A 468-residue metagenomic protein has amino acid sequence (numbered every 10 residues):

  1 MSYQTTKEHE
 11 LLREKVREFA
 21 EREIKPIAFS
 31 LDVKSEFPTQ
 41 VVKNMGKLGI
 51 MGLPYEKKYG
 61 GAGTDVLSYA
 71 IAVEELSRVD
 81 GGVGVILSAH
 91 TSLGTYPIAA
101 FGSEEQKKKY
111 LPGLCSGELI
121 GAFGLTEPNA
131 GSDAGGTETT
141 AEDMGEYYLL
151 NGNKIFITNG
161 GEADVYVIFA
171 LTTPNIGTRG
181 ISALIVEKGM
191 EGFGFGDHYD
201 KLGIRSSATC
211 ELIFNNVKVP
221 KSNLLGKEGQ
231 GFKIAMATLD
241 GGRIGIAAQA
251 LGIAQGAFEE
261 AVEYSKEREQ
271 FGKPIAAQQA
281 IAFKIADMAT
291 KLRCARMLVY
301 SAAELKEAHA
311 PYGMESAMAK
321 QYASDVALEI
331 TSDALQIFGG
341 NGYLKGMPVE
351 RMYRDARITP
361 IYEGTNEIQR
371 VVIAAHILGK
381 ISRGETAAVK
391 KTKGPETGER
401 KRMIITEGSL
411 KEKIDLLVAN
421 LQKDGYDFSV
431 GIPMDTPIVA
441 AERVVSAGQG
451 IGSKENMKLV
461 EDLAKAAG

Functional and structural regions predicted by a protein language model:
M1-A89, F101-Q106, G113-E118, D133-A134 (+4 more regions): Alpha-helical interface subdomain recognition
G49, A387-G468: N-terminal glycine-rich FAD/FM-binding segment characteristic of electron-transfer flavoproteins
H90, L114, G131-A134, E142-D143 (+8 more regions): Solvent-exposed alpha-helices and their adjacent loops that cap or buttress functional pockets in soluble metabolic
G117-L125: A short, Trp-centered hydrophobic/proline-enriched beta-strand micro-motif
G124-E127, T137, N153-F156, V167-L171 (+3 more regions): Glycine-rich, charged/polar anion/phosphate-binding loops that engage phosphate groups from diverse ligands
G136, E191-P220: Flexible, small-/acidic-enriched active-site or ligand-binding loops
Y147-F195: A short core secondary-structure module
N215-K233: Long, acidic (Asp/Glu-rich), low-complexity accessory segments flanking structured domains
